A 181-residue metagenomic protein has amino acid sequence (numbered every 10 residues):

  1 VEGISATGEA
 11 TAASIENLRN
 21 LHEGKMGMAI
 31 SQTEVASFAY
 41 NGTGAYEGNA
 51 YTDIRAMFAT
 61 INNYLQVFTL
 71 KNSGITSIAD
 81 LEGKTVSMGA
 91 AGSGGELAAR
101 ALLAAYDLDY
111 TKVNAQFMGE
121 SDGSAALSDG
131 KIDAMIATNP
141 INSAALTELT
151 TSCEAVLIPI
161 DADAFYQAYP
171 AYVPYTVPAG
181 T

Functional and structural regions predicted by a protein language model:
V1-T7, N62-D129: Bilobed "Venus flytrap"/periplasmic-binding protein-like clamshell domains and structurally analogous long
G3, A13-E16, E23, Y51-T52 (+3 more regions): Extracytoplasmic
T7-G48, V67, S121-A126, I141-T150: Pocket-flanking alpha-helical
M26, T33-A36, N62, L70-S73 (+3 more regions): Solvent-exposed coil/turn segments that connect beta secondary-structure elements in extracytoplasmic/periplasmic
T33, T43-G44, Y110-T111, A115-T181: Pocket-lining segment of extracytoplasmic ligand-binding domains
G48-T60, T181: A structural signal for short loop-to-beta-strand junctions that line the ligand-binding cleft of periplasmic/secreted
